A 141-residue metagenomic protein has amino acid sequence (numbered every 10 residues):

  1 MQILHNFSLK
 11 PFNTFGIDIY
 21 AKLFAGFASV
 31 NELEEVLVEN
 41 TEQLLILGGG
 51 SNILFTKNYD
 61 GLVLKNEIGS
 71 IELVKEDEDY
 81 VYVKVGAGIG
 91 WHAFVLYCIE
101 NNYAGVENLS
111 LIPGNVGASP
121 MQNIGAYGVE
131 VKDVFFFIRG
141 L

Functional and structural regions predicted by a protein language model:
M1-L141: Anion-binding (especially nucleotide phosphate/pyrophosphate-binding) glycine-rich loop and adjoining beta-alpha core
